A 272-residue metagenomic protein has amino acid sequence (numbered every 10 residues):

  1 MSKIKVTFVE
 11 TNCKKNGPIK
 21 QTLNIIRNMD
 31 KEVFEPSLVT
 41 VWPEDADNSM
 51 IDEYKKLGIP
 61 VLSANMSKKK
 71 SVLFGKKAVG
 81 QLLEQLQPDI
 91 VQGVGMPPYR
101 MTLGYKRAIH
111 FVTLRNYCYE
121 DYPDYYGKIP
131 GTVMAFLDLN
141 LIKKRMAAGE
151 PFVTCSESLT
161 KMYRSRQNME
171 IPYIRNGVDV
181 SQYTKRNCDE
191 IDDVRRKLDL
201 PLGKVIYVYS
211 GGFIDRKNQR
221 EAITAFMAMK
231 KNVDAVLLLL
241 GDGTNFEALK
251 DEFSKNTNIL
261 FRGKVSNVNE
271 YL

Functional and structural regions predicted by a protein language model:
K5-V9, P201-K217, I223-F226: Conserved donor-binding/catalytic core segment of Leloir-type glycosyltransferases
V6-T7, Y105-P123, V153: Active-site proximal beta-strand in glycosyltransferases
F8-N16, K20, N24-K69, L159-R164 (+1 more regions): N-terminal strand-loop element at the rim of the active site of nucleotide-sugar-dependent glycosyltransferases
G58, K250-V265: Nucleotide-activated donor-binding/catalytic signature segment of Leloir-type glycosyltransferases, i.e., the conserved
K77, T132-F152, R166: Membrane-proximal helix-turn-helix segments that form the acceptor-binding/catalytic region of lipid-linked
G93-Y99, L114-R115: Short His-centered aromatic/hydrophobic patch
S158, G177: Carbohydrate-associated surface elements
T184-L200: A short helix/loop element that forms part of the nucleotide-sugar donor recognition site in Leloir-type
